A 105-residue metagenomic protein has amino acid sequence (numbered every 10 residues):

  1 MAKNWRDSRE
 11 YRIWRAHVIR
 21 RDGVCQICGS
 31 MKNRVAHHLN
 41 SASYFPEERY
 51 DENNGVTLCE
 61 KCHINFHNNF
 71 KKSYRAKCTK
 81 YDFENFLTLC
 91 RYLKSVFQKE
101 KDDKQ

Functional and structural regions predicted by a protein language model:
M1-I13, G29-K32, Y74-Q105: A boundary/linker detector
R9-H37, C59-K61: Short cysteine-rich loop/turn motifs with clustered Cys
C25, S43-P46, S73: A broad, structure-centric signal for solvent-exposed, well-ordered loop/edge residues that line or flank functional
N33, G55-K77: Short Cys/His-centered divalent metal-binding micro-motifs
L39-N40, N65: Alpha-helical hydrophobic packing sites
N40-G55: Short linker/helix segments within small regulatory modules
D51, C59-C62, D82-N85: Glycine-rich loops and low-complexity Gly/Arg-rich segments that provide flexible linkers or classic glycine-based
